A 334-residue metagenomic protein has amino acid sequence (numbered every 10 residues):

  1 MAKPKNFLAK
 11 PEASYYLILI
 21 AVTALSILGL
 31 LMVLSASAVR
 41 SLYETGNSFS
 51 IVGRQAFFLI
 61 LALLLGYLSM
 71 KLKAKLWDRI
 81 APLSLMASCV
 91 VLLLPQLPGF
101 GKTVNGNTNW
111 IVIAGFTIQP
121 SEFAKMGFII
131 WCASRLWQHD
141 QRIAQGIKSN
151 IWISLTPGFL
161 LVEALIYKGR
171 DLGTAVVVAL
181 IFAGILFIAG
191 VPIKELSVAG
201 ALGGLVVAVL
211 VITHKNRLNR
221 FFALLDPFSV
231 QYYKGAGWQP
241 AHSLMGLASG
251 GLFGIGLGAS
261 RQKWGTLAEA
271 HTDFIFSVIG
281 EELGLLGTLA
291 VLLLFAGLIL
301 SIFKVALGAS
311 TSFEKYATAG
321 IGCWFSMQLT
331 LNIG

Functional and structural regions predicted by a protein language model:
M1-P11: Short, Lys/Arg-rich, polar N-terminal cytosolic tail immediately upstream of the first transmembrane signal-anchor
K10-S14, I18: Hydrophobic N-terminal alpha-helices or hydrophobic patches in metabolic proteins across all domains of life
L19-I27, L31, S35, E44-Q239 (+1 more regions): Hydrophobic alpha-helical transmembrane segments of multi-pass inner membrane proteins, especially in bacterial systems
S37-V39: Juxtamembrane "helix-exit" motif on the non-cytosolic side of transmembrane helices
P227-T272, L283-G287: TM-adjacent membrane-interface loops and short helices in multi-pass inner/ER membrane proteins
